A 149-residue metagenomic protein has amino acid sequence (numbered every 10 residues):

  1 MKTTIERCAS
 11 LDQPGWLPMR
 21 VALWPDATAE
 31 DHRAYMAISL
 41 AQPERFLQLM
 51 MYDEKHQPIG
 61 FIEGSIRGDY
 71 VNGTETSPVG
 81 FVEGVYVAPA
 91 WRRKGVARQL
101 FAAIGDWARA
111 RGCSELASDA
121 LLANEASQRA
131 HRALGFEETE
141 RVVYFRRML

Functional and structural regions predicted by a protein language model:
T3-W16: A short beta-loop-alpha structural element at the N-terminal edge of CoA-dependent acyl/N-acetyltransferase catalytic
L17-D31: Helix-loop element at the rim of GNAT/NAT acetyltransferase active sites that forms part of the acceptor-substrate
T28-D53, E63, D69: Active-site rim helix/loop that mediates acceptor-substrate recognition in acyltransferases
Q57-I66, F81, Y86: Conserved beta-strand in the GNAT
D69-V82, R92, T139-E140: A conserved beta-turn-beta hairpin within the catalytic core of GNAT-like acetyltransferases that forms part
V87, R93-D106, A133: Conserved acetyl-CoA-binding loop-helix of GNAT-fold acetyltransferases
R98, A110, L122-E140: Conserved active-site alpha-helix within GNAT-family acetyltransferase domains
A108-A120: Conserved GNAT acetyl-CoA-binding A-motif
